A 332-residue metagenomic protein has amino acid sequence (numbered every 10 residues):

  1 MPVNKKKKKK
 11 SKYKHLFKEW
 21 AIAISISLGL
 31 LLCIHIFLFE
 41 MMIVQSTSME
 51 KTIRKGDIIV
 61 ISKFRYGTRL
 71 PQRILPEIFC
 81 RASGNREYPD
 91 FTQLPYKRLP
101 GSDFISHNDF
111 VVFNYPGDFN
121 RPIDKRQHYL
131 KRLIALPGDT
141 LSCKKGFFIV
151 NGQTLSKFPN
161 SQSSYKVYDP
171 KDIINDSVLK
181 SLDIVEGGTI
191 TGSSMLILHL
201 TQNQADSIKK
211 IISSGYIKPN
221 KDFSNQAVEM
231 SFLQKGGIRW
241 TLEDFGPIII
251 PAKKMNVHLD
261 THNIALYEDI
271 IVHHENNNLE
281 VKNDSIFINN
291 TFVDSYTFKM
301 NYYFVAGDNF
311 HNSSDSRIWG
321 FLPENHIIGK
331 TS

Functional and structural regions predicted by a protein language model:
P2-S332: Extended hydrophobic leader/signal-anchor segments used for secretion and membrane insertion
